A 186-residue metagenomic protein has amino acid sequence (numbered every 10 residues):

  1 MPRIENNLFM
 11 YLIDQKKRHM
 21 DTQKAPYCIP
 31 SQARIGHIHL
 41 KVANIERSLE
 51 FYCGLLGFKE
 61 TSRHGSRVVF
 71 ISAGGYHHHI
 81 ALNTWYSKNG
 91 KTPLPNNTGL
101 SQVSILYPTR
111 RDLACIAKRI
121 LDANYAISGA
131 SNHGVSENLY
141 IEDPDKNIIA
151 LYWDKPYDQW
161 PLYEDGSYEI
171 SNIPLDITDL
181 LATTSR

Functional and structural regions predicted by a protein language model:
M1-I29, A117-R186: Vicinal oxygen chelate
Q23-Y27, K88-P93: Short beta-strand/turn micro-motifs at beta-sheet edges
P30-Q32, L40-Y86: Core segments of cupin and vicinal oxygen chelate
R34-A43, K91-R119, E137-N147: Vicinal oxygen chelate
E50, G54, A114-K118, D122: Replace "anionic and nucleotidyl ligands
Y86-K88, K155: Feature marks short, surface-exposed loop/turn motifs that line or immediately flank catalytic pockets and channel
